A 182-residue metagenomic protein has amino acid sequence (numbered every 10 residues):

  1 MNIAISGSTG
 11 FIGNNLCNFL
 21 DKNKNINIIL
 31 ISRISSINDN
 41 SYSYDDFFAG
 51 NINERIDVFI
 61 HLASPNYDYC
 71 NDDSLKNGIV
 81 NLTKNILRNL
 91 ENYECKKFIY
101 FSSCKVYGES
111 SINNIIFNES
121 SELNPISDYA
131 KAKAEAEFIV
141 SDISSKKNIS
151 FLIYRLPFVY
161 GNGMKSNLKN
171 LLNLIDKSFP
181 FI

Functional and structural regions predicted by a protein language model:
I3-N23: N-terminal Rossmann NAD(P)H-binding glycine-rich loop of SDR-like oxidoreductase domains
I31-G50: Adenosine-cofactor binding site in Rossmann-like domains, unifying the SAM/SAH pocket of S-adenosylmethionine-dependent
Y44-N85, N89-N92, V106-E109: NAD(P)H-binding glycine-rich loop region in Rossmannoid oxidoreductase-like domains and their noncatalytic homologs
K76-N77, I115, I126-A134, F158-G161: Short-chain dehydrogenase/reductase
N85-D128, S144: Conserved Rossmann-fold NAD(P)-dependent oxidoreductase catalytic core, especially the SDR/UDP-sugar
N124-L152: Active-site Tyr-X1-5-Lys
S144-I153, P157-I182: NAD(P)-dependent short-chain dehydrogenase/reductase
